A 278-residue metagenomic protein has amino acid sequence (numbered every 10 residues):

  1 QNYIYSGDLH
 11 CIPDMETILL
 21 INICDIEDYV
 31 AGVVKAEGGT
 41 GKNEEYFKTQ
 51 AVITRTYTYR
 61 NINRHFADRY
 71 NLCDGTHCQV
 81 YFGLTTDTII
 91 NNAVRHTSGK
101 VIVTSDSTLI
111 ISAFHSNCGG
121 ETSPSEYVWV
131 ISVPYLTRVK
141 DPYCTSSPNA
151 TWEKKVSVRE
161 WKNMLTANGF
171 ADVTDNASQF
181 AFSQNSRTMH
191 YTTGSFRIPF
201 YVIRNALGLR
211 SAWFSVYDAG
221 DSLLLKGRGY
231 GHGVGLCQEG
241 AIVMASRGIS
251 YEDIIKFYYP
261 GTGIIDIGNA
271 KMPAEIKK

Functional and structural regions predicted by a protein language model:
Q1-K278: Conserved, single-site charged/polar hotspot
